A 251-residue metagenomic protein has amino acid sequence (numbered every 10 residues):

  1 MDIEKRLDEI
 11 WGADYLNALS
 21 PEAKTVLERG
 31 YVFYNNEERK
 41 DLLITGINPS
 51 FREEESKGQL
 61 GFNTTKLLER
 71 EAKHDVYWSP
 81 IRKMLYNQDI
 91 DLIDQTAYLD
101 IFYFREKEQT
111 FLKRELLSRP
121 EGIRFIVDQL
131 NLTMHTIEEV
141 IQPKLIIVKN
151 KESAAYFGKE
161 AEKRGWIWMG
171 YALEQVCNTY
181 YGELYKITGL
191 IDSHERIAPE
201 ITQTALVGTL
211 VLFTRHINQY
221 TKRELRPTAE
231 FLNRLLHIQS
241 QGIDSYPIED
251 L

Functional and structural regions predicted by a protein language model:
M1-I10, R119-N131, F157-L251: C-terminal capping/extension of enzyme domains
M1-P80, Q129-L132, I197-T204, R234-L251: Active-site and ligand/interface coordination hotspots across diverse enzymes and nucleic-acid-associated assemblies
L42-G46, D91-D100, L145-N150: A structural signal for short, well-ordered beta-strand segments and their strand-loop junctions that often border
I47-R52, F102-E106, K151-A155, H216-Y220: Short, solvent-exposed loop/turn segments at secondary-structure junctions
E54-K57, E108-F111, N150, A154-E162 (+1 more regions): A short acidic (Asp/Glu
E55-A72, K113-G122, I167-E174: A solvent-exposed, charged loop/short amphipathic helix patch at secondary-structure junctions
A97, I101-I126: Charged, often glycine-rich, active-site loop that binds/positions anionic groups
N131-A154: Proline-aspartate-enriched helix->loop->beta-strand connector
